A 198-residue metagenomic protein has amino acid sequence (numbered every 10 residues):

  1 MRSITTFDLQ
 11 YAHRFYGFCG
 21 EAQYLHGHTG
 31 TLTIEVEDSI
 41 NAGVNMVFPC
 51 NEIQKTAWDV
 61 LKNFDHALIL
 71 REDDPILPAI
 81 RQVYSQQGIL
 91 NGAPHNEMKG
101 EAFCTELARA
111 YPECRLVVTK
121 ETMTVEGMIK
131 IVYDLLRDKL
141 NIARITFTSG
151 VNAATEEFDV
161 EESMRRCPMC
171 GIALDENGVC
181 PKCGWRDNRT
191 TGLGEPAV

Functional and structural regions predicted by a protein language model:
M1-M164: Charge-rich, low-complexity N-terminal segments
M164, L174-N177: Processing junctions and N-termini across compartments
R166-C167, T190: Positively charged, low-complexity intrinsically disordered regions
P168, P181: Cys/His/Pro-rich metal-binding microdomains
G171, G184: Cys/His-coordinated zinc-binding microdomains
E176-V179, T190-L193: Short Cys/His-rich "knuckle" micro-motifs
D187: Extracellular calcium-associated, cysteine-rich motifs in secreted modular proteins
